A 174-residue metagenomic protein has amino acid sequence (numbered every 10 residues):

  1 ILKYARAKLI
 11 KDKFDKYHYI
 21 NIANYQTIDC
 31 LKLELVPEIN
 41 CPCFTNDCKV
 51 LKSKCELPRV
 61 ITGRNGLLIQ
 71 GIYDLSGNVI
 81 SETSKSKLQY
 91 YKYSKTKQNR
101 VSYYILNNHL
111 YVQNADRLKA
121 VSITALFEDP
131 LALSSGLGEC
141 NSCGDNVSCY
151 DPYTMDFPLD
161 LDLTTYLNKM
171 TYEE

Functional and structural regions predicted by a protein language model:
I1-E174: Glycine-enriched, solvent-exposed interface loops adjoining structured elements
